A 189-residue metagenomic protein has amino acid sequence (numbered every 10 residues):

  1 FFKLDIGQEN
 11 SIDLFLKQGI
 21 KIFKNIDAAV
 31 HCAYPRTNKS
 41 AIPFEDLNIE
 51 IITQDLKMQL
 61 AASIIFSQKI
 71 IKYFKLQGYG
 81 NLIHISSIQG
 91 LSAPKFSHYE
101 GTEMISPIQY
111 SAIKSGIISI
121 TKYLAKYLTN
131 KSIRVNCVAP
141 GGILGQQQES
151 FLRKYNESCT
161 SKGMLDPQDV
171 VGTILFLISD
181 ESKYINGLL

Functional and structural regions predicted by a protein language model:
F1-N10: Rossmann-fold cofactor-recognition segment
F15, V30, A62, F66-I70 (+4 more regions): Hydrophobic positions on the long internal alpha-helix of Rossmann-like NAD(P)-dependent oxidoreductase domains
D27, E45-I65, Y79, I83 (+5 more regions): Catalytic Tyr-X3-Lys loop
C32-S40: Conserved NAD(P)H cofactor-binding loop of Rossmann-fold oxidoreductase domains
P35-R36, I49, I83-G116, T121-T129: Catalytic loop of short-chain dehydrogenase/reductase
K72, K126-Y127, K183: Alpha-helical segment proximal to the catalytic Tyr-Lys
T129, R134, I185-G187: Short, small/polar-rich loop/turn modules that mediate ligand/substrate recognition or access, typified
C159-V170, E181: A conserved structural motif in NAD(P)-dependent oxidoreductases
